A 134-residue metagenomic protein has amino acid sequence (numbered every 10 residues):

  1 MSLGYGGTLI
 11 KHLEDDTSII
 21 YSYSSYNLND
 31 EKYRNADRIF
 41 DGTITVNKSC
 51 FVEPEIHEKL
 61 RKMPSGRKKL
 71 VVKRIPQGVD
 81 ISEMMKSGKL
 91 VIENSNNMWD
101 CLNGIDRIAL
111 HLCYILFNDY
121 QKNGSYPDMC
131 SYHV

Functional and structural regions predicted by a protein language model:
M1-N29, D37: Short N-terminal edge-element motif at the start of the domain
I10, Y26-L28, T45, K122-S125 (+1 more regions): Short linear sequence elements within intrinsically disordered, low-complexity coil regions
I10-H12, S24, T45-S49, K73 (+1 more regions): A structural detector for beta-sheet-dominated domains
D30-M63: A short, surface-exposed beta-strand/turn
C50-V134: Acidic, low-complexity intrinsically disordered segments
